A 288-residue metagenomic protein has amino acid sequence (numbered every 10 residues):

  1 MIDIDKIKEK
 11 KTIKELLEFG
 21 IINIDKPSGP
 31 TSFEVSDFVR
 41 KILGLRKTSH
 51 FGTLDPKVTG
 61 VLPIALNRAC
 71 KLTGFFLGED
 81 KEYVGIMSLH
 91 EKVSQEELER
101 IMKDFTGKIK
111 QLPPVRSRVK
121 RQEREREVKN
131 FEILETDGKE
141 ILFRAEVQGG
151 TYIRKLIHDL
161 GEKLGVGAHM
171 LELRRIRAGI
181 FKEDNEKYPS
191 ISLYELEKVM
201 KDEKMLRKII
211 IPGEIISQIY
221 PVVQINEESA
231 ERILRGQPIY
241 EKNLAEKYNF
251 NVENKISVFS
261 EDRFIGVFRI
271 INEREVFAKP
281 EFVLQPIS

Functional and structural regions predicted by a protein language model:
M1-L54, R118-E123, K129, E140 (+2 more regions): Accessory RNA 3′-end/elbow-binding domains used by RNA modification enzymes
K14-L17, L77-D80, E135-G138: Short, flexible turn/loop "capping" segments at secondary-structure junctions
T31, V147-K155: Ser/Thr-glycine-rich phosphate-binding loops at phosphate-binding pockets of nucleotides, nucleotide cofactors
K47-F76: Glycine/acidic-rich beta-strand-loop module
L62-A65, S117, L134, I153: Active-site-adjacent structural elements in enzyme catalytic cores
I64, G85, L156, I233 (+1 more regions): Residue-level signal for inorganic ion chemistry
A69, G74-R116: Acidic, low-complexity central loop/insert segments
K139-E146: Histidine-centered acyl-transfer/condensation active-site motif and its immediate structural neighborhood
